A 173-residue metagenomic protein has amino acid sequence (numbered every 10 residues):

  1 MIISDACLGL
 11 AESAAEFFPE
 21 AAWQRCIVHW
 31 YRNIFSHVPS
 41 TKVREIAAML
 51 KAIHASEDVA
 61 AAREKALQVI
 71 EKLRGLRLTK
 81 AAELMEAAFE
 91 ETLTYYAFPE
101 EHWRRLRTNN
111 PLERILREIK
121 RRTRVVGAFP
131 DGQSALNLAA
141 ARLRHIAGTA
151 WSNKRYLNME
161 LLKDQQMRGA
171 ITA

Functional and structural regions predicted by a protein language model:
M1-L8, S13-M49: Conserved beta-strand -> loop -> alpha-helix junction used to position metal-binding or nucleic-acid-contacting
R25-V28, L50-I53, K154, L162: Glycine-rich loops and low-complexity Gly/Arg-rich segments that provide flexible linkers or classic glycine-based
S56-A173: Acidic/histidine-rich catalytic cores and adjacent linkers of DNA breakage/strand-transfer/modification proteins
